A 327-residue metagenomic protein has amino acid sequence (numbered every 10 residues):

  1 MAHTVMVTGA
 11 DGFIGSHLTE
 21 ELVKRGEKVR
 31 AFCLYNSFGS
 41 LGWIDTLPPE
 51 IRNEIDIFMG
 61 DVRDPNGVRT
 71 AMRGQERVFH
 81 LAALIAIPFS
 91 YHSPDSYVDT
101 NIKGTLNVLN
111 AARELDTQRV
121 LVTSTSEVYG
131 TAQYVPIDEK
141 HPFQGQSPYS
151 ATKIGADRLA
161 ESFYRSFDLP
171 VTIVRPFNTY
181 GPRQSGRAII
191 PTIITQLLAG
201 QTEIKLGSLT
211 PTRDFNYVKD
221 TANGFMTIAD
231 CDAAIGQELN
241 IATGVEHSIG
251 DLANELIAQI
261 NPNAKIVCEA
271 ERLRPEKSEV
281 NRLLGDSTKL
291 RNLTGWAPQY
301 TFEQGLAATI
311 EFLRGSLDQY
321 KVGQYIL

Functional and structural regions predicted by a protein language model:
M1-T179, I249, Y300, A308 (+2 more regions): N-terminal Rossmann-like NAD(P)+-binding domain of SDR-like oxidoreductases, especially those catalyzing
L18, I193, A222-A229, A253-L256 (+2 more regions): Hydrophobic "lid"/C-terminal helical patch of Rossmann-like NAD(P)-dependent dehydrogenase/epimerase domains
P49-I55, F167-P170, I194-K205, C231 (+2 more regions): A short C-terminal helix-loop "cap" of Rossmann-like NAD(P)-dependent dehydrogenase/epimerase domains
I154, T179-T192, A199-T202, V218-K219 (+3 more regions): Glycine/proline-rich active-site loop of Rossmann-fold NAD(P)-dependent oxidoreductases
P182-R187, T210-A222, E238-A258, Q299-T301 (+1 more regions): Substrate-binding strand-loop-helix patch in Rossmann-like NAD(P)-dependent oxidoreductase/epimerase domains
S208, Q237-L239, S248-N254, N261-R282 (+1 more regions): C-terminal "lid/loop" region of Rossmann-like NAD(P)-dependent oxidoreductases
V218, E238, E271-A297, A308: Conserved C-terminal active-site "lid" loop/helix of NAD(P)H-dependent oxidoreductases that clamps the redox cofactor
A229-A233, I260, L313-L317: Short, hydrophobic alpha-helical segments
